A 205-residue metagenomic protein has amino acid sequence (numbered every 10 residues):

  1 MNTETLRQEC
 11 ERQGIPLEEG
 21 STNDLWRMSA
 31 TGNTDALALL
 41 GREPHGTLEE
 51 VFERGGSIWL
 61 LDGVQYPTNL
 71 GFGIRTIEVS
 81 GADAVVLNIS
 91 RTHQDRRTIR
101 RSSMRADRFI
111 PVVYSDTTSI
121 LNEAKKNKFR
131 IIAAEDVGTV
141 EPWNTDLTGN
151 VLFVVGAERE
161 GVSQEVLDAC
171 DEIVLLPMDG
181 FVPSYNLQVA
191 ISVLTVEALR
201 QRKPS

Functional and structural regions predicted by a protein language model:
M1-A36: N-terminal positively charged helical leader segments and presequences
N2-T5, E11, P44-G138: RNA substrate-binding interface of SAM-dependent RNA methyltransferases
P16-G20, V112-S115, V174: General small-molecule cofactor/ligand-binding pocket signal
G20-S21, D62, N88-I89, V174-F181: Short beta->alpha connector loops at strand-helix junctions that form conserved, small/polar/Pro-enriched
M28, R97, E123, P142 (+1 more regions): Short, charged, surface-exposed secondary-structure boundary motifs
T34-A36, R101-R108, T148-V151: Short, hinge-like loop/turn segments at secondary-structure boundaries
A36-L40, E78-V79, Q164-S205: Structured adenosyl-cofactor binding patch, chiefly the S-adenosyl-L-methionine
A133-D179: Active-site/ligand-binding-proximal alpha/beta "capping" segment
